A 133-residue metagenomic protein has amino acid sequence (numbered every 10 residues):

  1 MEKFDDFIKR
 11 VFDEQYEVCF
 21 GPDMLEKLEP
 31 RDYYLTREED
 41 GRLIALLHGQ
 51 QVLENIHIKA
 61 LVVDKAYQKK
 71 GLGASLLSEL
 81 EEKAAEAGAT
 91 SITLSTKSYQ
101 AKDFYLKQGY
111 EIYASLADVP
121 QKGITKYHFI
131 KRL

Functional and structural regions predicted by a protein language model:
M1-K59, D64, Y99: Acetyl-CoA-dependent GNAT
Q50, N55, K102, Y113-L116 (+1 more regions): A short, glycine- and basic residue-enriched loop/turn that sits immediately adjacent to a domain's principal
K69-E82, K107: Conserved acetyl-CoA-binding loop-helix of GNAT-fold acetyltransferases
G73, L77, S98-A101, D118-T125: Short glycine/proline-centered loop/turn elements that form peptide/ligand docking sites
A84-K97: Conserved GNAT acetyl-CoA-binding A-motif
T93-S95, E111-H128: Conserved catalytic-core motifs of GNAT/GCN5-like acyltransferases
